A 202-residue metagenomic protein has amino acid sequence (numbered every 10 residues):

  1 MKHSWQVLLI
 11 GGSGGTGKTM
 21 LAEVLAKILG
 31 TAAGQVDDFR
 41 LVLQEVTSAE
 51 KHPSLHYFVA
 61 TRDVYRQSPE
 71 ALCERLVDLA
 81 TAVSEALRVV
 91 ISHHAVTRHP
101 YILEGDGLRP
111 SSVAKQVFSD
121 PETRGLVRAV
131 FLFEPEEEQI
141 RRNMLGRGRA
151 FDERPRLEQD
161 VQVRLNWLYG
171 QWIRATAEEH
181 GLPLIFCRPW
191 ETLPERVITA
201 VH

Functional and structural regions predicted by a protein language model:
M1-W5: Phosphate-binding P-loop
I10: Hydrophobic anchor at the beta1->P-loop junction of P-loop NTPases
S13-G14: The conserved Walker
T19: Walker A/P-loop
E23, K27-E74: Conserved substrate/cofactor phosphate-moiety recognition/catalytic segment in nucleotide-dependent phosphotransferases
S68-R124: Glycine-rich phosphate-binding loop used to anchor ATP phosphates in small-molecule kinases, encompassing both
T123-Q171: A glycine- and Lys/Arg-enriched "phosphate-lid" helix/loop adjacent to the NTP-binding pocket of small-molecule kinases
Q171-H202: NTP-dependent small-molecule kinase module
